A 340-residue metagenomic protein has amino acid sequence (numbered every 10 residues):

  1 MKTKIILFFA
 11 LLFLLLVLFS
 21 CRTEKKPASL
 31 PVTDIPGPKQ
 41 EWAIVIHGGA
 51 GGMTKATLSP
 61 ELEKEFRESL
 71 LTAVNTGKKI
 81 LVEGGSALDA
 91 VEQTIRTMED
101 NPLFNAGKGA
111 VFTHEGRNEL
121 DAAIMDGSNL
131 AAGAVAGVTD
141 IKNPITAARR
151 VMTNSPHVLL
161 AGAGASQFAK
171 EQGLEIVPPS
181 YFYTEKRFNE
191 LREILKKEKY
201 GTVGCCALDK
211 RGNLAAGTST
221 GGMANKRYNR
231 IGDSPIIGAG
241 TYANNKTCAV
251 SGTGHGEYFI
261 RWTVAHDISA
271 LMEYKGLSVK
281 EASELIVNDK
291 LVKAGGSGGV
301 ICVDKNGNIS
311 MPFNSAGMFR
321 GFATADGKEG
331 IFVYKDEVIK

Functional and structural regions predicted by a protein language model:
M1-F9: Bacterial N-terminal signal peptides that target proteins for export
T3-K4, L15, L30-T33: Residue-level marker of intrinsically disordered, low-complexity segments enriched for small/polar residues
V17-S20: C-terminal motif of bacterial Sec signal peptides marking the signal peptidase cleavage site
R22-K340: Alpha/propeptide regions of enzymes that mature by internal proteolysis
